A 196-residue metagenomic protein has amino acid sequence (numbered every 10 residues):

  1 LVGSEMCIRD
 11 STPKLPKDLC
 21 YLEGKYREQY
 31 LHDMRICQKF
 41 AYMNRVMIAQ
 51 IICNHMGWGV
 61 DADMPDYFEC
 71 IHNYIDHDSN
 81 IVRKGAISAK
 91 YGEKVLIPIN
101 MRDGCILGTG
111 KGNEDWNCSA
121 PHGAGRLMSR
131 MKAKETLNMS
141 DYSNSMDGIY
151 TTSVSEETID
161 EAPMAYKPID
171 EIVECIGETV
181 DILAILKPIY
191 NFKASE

Functional and structural regions predicted by a protein language model:
L1-I8: Short, small-residue-biased leader/transition segments that mark boundaries at the very start of proteins
R9-C20, G24, M139-T158: Short, conserved aromatic-histidine micro-motifs
D18-Q29, D61-S79, P163-M164, P168 (+1 more regions): A glycine-rich phosphate-binding loop feature that marks nucleotide/adenosyl-phosphate handling sites
Y26-K111: Accessory "access/gating" subregions that flank catalytic or transport cores
M34-Y42, K132, T158-A162: Hydrophobic alpha-helical scaffolding
M47-H55, L127, S145, E171-C175 (+1 more regions): Generic, well-ordered alpha-helical scaffold segments in large soluble proteins
N113-W116, A120-I149: Catalytic phosphate/nucleotide-handling subdomain of diverse soluble enzymes
M146-E196: Long, Lys/Arg- and hydrophobic-enriched amphipathic alpha-helices
